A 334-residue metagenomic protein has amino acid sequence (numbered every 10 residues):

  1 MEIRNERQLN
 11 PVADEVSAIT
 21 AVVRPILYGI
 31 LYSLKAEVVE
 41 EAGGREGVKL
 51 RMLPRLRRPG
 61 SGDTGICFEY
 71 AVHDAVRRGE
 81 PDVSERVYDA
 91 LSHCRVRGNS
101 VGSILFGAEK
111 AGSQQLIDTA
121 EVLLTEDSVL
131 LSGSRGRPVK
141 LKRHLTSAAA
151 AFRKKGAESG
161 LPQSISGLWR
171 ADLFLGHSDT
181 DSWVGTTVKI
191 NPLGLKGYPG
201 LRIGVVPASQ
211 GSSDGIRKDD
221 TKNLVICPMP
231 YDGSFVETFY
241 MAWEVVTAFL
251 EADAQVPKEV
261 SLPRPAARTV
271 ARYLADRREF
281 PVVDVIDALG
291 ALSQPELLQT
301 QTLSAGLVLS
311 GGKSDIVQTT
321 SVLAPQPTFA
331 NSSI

Functional and structural regions predicted by a protein language model:
M1-R97, S310-S314, Q318-I334: Nuclease-adjacent, charged terminal/linker segments that flank catalytic cores
I3, A36, L50, E85-D89 (+10 more regions): Hydrophobic transmembrane signal anchors and adjacent membrane-proximal interface regions, especially in viral
D14-A21, P25-Y32, E37-E40, D89 (+9 more regions): Polar/charged alpha-helical tracts
V22, D63, C67, A71 (+6 more regions): Alpha-helix boundary/N-cap detector
V48-A157: Acidic-basic catalytic patches of nuclease active cores, encompassing PD-(D/E)XK and other metal-cofactor nuclease
G136-K142, A150-R153, S159-L168, V188-A266: Catalytic cores of nucleic-acid endonucleases
I165-G167, F174-T186: Active-site beta-strand-loop-beta-strand hairpin of nuclease catalytic cores that positions key catalytic residues
E251-I334: Non-catalytic C-terminal interaction segments of nucleic acid-processing enzymes
